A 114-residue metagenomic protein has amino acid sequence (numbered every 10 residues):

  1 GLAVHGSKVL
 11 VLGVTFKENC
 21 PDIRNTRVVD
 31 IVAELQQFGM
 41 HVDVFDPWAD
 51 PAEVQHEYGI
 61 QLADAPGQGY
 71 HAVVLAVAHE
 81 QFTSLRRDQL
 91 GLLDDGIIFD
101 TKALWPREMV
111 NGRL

Functional and structural regions predicted by a protein language model:
G1-L114: Structural/interface elements that position substrates and couple domains in central-metabolism enzymes
